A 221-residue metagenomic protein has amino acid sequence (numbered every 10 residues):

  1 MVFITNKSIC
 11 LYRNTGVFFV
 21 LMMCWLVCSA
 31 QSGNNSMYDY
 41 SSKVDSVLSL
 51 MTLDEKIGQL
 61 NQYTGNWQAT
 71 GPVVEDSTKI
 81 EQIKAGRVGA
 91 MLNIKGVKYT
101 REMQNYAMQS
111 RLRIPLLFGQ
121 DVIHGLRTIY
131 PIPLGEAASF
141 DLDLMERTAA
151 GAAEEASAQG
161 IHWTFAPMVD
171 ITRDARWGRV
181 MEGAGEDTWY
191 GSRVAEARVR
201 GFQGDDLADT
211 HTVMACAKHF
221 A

Functional and structural regions predicted by a protein language model:
M1-M37: Bacterial Sec-dependent N-terminal signal peptides
Q31-A221: N-terminal beta-rich core of secreted/periplasmic extracellular enzymes
